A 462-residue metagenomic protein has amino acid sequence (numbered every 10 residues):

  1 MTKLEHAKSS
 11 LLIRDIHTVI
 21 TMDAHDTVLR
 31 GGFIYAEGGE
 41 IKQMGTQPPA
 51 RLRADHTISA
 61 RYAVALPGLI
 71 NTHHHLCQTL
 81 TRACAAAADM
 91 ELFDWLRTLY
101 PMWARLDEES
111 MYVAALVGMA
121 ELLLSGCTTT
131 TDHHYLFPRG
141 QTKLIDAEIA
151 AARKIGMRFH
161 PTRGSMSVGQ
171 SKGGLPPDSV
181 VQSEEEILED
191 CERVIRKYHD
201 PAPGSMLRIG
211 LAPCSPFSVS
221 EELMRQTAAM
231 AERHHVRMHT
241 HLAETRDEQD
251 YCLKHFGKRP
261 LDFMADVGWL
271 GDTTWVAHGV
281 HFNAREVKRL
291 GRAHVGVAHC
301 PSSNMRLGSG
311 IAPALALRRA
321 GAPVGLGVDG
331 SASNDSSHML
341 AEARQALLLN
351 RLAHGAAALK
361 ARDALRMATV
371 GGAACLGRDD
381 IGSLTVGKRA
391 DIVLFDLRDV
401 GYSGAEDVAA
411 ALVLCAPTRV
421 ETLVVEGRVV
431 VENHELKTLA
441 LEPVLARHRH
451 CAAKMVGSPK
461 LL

Functional and structural regions predicted by a protein language model:
M1-L52, A63-V64: N-terminal metal-binding scaffold of metallo-dependent hydrolase/deaminase domains
K8-D15, A50-T98, L116, L123-L124 (+1 more regions): Replace "His-x-His-based motif
I16, I34, G39, Y62 (+15 more regions): Divalent metal-coordination and catalytic microenvironments
M22, R389-L445: C-terminal cap of metal-dependent C-N hydrolases
Y35, R82-H133, P138-R158, L188-G204 (+1 more regions): Alpha-helical scaffold segments that flank or form the walls of functional sites
L80-M111, G140, V168-E184, S205 (+3 more regions): Active-site gating loops and adjacent loop-to-helix segments of metal-dependent hydrolytic enzymes
P138-G279: Metal-coordinating catalytic core of metallo-dependent amide/deamination hydrolases
D266-T273, L315-D399, V413-P417: His/Asp/Glu-enriched, well-ordered alpha-helical/loop segment that forms or immediately abuts the divalent-metal
